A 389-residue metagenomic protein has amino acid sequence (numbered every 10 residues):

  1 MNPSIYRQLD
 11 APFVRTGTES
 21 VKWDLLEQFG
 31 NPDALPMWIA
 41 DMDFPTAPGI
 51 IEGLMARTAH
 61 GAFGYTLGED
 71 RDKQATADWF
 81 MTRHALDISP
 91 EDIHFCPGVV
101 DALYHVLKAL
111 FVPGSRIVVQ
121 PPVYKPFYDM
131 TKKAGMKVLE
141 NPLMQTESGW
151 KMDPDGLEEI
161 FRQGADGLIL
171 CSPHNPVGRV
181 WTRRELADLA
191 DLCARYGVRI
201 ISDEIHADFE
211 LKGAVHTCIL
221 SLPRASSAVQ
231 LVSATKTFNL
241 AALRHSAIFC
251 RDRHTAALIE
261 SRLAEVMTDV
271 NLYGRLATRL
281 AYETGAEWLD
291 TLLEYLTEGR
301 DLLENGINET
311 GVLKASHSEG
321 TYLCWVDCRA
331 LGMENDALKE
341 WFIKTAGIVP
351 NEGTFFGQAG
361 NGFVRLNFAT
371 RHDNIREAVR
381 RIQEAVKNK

Functional and structural regions predicted by a protein language model:
M1-K22, D33: Conserved PLP-binding active-site segment in aminotransferase class I/II-type PLP enzymes
N2-I5, F29-L35, I39-A56, D87-K389: PLP-dependent class I/II
P12, F63-Y65, I219: Short clusters of hydrophobic/aromatic residues that line enzyme substrate/ligand-binding pockets
K22-D24, F249: Compositionally biased low-complexity segments, especially N-terminal hydrophobic helices that form the hydrophobic
L25-P32, D78-T82: Short aromatic-glycine motifs in intrinsically disordered, low-complexity regions
R57, G64-P97: Conserved N-terminal alpha-helix of the aminotransferase class I/II PLP-enzyme fold
